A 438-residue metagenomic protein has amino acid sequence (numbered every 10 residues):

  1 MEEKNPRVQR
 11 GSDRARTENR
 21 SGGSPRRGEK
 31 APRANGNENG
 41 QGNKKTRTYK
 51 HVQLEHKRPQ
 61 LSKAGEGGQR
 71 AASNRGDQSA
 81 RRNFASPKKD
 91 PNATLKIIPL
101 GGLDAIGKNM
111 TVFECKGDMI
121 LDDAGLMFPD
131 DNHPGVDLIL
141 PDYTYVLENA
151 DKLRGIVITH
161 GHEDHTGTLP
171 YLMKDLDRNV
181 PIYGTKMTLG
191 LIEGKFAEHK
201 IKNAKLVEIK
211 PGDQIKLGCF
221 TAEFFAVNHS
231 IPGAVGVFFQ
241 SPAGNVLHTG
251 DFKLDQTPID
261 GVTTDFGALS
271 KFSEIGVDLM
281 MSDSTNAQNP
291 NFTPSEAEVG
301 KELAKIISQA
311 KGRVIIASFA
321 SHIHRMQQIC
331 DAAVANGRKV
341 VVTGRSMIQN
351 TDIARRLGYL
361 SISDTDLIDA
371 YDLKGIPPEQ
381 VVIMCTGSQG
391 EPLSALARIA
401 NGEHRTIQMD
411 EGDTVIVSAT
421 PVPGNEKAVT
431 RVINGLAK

Functional and structural regions predicted by a protein language model:
M1-K89: Intrinsically disordered, low-complexity RNA-associated tracts
G65-V157, H162-G375, E391-Q408, G424-V432: His/Asp/Glu-rich metal-coordinating catalytic cores of metallo-dependent phosphodiesterases/hydrolases acting on
R154, D278, V381, D413-I416: Conserved acidic residues
Q380-Q389: Conserved two-lobed SF2 helicase motor
G387-S388, A419-P423: Aromatic- and Gly/Pro-rich donor/ligand-binding loops that form nucleotide- or phosphate-bearing donor binding pockets
L436-K438: Generic long, charged, amphipathic alpha-helical segments
